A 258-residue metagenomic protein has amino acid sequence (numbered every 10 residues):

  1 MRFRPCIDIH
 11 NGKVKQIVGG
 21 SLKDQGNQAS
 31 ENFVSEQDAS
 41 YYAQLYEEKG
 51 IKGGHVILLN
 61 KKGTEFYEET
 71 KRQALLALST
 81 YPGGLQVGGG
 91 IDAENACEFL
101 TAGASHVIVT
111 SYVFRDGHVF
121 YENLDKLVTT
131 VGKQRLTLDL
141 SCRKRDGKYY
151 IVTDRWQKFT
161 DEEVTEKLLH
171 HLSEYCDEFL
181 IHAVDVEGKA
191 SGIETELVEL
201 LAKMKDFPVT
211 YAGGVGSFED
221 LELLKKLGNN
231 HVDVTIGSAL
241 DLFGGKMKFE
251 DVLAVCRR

Functional and structural regions predicted by a protein language model:
D8, Y46, G54, F99 (+4 more regions): Conserved, mostly hydrophobic/aromatic
H10-N11, Q16-Q25, L100-V186: Conserved anion-binding
V14, G19-Y67: N-terminal beta-alpha supersecondary unit
G53-R72, S111-G117, I181-A190: Glycine-rich, proline-tolerant flexible connector loops at the mouths of alpha/beta enzymes
H55-V56, I108-V109, T137-D139, L180 (+2 more regions): Conserved beta-strand positions in the central sheet of alpha/beta enzyme cores
Y67-A74, F120-L124, D161-E166, S191-E199 (+1 more regions): Charged helix-capping and loop-helix junction motifs
Q73-V87, I91-H106, E196-V234, E250: Catalytic cores of alpha/beta
V119-T130, L221-R258: C-terminal helical cap(s) of enzyme catalytic domains, especially alpha/beta-barrels
